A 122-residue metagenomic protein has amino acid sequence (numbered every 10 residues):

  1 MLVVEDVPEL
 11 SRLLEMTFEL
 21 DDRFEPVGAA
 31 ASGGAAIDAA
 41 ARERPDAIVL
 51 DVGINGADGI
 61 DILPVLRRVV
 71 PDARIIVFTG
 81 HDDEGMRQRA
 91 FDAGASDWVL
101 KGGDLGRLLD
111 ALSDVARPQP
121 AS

Functional and structural regions predicted by a protein language model:
E5: Conserved acidic carboxylate
P8-G28: Two-component/phosphorelay signaling modules centered on CheY-like receiver
S32-A35, D58-D61: Acidic catalytic/metal-coordinating carboxylates
V52-G53: The short loop immediately C-terminal to the conserved phospho-acceptor aspartate in CheY-like receiver
I60-D72: Short amphipathic alpha-helix used as the core "switch/output" element in two-component signaling
D61, D82-V99, G103: Alpha4 helix (beta4-alpha4-beta5 surface) of REC/receiver domains from two-component response regulators
G85, G103-A116: C-terminal output helix
